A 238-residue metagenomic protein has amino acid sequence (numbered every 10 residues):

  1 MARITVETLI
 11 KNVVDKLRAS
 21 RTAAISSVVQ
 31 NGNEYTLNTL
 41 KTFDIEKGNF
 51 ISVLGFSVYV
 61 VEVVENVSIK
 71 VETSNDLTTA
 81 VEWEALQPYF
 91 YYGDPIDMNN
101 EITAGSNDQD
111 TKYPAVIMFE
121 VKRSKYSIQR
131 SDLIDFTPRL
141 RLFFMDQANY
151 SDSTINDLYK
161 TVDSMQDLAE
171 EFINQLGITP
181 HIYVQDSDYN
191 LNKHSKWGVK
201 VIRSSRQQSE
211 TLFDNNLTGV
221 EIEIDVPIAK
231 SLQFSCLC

Functional and structural regions predicted by a protein language model:
M1-T22, K125-D135, V184-C238: Short, charged interaction patches at domain edges and termini
T5, L9, D157-L168, F172: Short amphipathic alpha-helical segments
L9-K16, E46-S52, M165, A169: Extended low-complexity, serine/threonine- and proline-enriched intrinsically disordered segments
T22-N33, L40-I45, S52-I102: Small/polar beta-strand repeat architecture
N33-T36, V67-K70, F136-P138, T218-I222: Short beta-strand micro-motifs in enzyme catalytic cores
I51, P88-N156, K200-T218, F234-C236: Short, solvent-exposed beta-alpha or beta-beta edge segments that form flexible loop/patches at the rim of ligand
T73, F144-Q147, I224-I228: Short beta-strand-to-loop capping motifs
M165-L191: Acidic, metal/cofactor-coordinating or nucleic-acid-engaging core segments within structured domains
